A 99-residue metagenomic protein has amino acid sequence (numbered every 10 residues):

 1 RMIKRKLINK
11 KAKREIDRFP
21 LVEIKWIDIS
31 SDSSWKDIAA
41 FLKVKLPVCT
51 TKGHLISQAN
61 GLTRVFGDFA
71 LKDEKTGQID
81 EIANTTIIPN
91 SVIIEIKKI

Functional and structural regions predicted by a protein language model:
I3-I99: Conserved RNA-binding domains used in RNP assembly and mRNA/RNA metabolism
